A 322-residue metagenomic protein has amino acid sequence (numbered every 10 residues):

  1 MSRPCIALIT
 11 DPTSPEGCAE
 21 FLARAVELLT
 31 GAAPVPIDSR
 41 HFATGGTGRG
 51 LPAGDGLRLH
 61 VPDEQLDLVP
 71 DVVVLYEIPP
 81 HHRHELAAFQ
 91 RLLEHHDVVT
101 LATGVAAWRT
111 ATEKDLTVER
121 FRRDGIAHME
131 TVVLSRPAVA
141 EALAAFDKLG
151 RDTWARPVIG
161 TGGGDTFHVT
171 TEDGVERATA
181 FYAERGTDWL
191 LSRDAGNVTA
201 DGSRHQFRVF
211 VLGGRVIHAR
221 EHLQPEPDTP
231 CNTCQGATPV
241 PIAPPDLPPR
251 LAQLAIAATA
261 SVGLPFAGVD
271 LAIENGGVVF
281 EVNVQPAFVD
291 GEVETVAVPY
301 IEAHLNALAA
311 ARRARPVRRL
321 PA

Functional and structural regions predicted by a protein language model:
M1-C5, L68-D71: A short, charged/proline- and glycine-enriched loop that marks the coil->beta-strand transition at the N-terminal
S2, A7-T10, H95-D97, A107-A200 (+1 more regions): Active-site nucleotide/adenylate-binding loops and adjacent lid/helix of ATP-dependent enzymes
I9-D11, S39, G214: Cofactor-binding loop segments of dinucleotide-utilizing enzymes, especially the Rossmann-like FAD- and NAD(P)+-binding
T13-L29, P34-E130: Conserved N-proximal alpha/beta basic substrate-recognition cap immediately N-terminal to, or forming the N-lobe
T153, L190, I217-H218, A267 (+1 more regions): Protein kinase-like catalytic core scaffold
G164-I256: Phosphate-binding site of ATP-dependent enzymes
R208, G268-D270: Short, surface-exposed charged micro-motifs
D246, A260-L264, A272-A322: C-terminal active-site "lid" helix and adjoining low-complexity regulatory extension at the edge of ATP-using catalytic
